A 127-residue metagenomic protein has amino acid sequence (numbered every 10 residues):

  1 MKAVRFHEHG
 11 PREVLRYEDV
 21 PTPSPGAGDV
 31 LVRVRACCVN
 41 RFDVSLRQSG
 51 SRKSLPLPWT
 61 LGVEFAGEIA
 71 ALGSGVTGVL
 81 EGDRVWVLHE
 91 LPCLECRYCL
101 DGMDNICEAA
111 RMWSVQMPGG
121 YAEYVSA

Functional and structural regions predicted by a protein language model:
M1-K2: Extreme N-terminal starter segment of soluble prokaryotic enzymes
F6, R47, A70-L72, C99-D101 (+1 more regions): Short beta-strand-to-turn element immediately C-terminal to the catalytic PLP-Schiff-base lysine in fold type I
F6-V14: Extracellular beta-rich ligand/substrate-recognition surface
R16, G26, E81, G120-Y121: A generic structural signal for well-ordered coil/turn residues at beta-strand boundaries that shape enzyme active-site
D19-P21, S126: Generic structural detector for well-ordered beta-strands
P21-C38, G50-R97: Glycine-rich beta-strand-centered segment in the early N-terminal region that forms part of a ligand/cofactor-binding
R33, L91-A127: NAD(P)H dinucleotide-binding glycine-rich loop of Rossmann-like/cofactor-binding domains, especially the beta1-alpha1
R41-Q48: Cytochrome P450 core scaffold surrounding the K-helix E-X-X-R motif and the conserved "meander" helix-loop region
